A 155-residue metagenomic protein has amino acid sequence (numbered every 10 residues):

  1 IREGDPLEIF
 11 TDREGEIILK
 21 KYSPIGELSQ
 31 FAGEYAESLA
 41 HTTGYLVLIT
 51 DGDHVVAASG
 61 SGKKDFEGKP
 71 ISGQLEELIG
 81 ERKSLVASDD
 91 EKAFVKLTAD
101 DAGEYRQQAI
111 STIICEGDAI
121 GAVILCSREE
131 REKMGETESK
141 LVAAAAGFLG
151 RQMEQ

Functional and structural regions predicted by a protein language model:
R2-S59: Intrinsically disordered, low-complexity terminal regulatory regions
L7, Y45, K64, I114-E116: Mature, Sec-exported extracytoplasmic domains of Gram-positive
G26-S38, E67-E77, L85, I124-Q155: Juxtadomain coupling helices with adjacent low-complexity linkers
E34-A102: Structured interaction and signal-relay segments at domain junctions
A102-I114: A short beta-strand signature within small-molecule sensing/ligand-binding domains used in signal transduction
I113-V123: Short hydrophobic/glycine-rich mini-motifs in sensory/regulatory modules that couple input to downstream signaling
